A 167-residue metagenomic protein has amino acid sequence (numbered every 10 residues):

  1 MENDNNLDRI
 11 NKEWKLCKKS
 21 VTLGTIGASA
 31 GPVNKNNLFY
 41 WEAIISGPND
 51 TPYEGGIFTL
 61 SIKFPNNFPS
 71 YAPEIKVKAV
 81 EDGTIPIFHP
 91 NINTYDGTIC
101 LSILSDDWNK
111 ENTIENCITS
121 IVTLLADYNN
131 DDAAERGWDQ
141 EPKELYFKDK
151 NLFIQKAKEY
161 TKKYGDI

Functional and structural regions predicted by a protein language model:
E2-T22, I44, A72-I167: Domain-scale recognition of soluble eukaryotic interaction modules
N11-I57: N-terminal onset of structured domains
S46-P48, K63-P65, K78-V80: Acidic/polar N-terminal loop/beta-strand segments that form early-domain functional surfaces
N49-D50, F64-N66, S105-K110: A generic structural motif
G56-K63, S120, L124: Hydrophobic/aromatic-rich, well-ordered segments within soluble, folded domains that form packed cores
I62-P73: Proline-anchored loop/turn motifs at beta-strand termini and strand-loop-strand connectors
